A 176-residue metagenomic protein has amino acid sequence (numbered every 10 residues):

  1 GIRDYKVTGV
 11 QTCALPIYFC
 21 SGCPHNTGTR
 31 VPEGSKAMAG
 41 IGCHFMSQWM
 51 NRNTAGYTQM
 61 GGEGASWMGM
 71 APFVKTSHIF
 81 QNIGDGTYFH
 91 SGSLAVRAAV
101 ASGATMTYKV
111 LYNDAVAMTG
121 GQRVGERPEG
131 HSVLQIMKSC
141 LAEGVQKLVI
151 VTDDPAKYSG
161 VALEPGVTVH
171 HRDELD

Functional and structural regions predicted by a protein language model:
I2-C13: Single conserved hydrophobic/aromatic residue that forms the stacking wall/gate of nucleotide- or nucleobase-binding
V7, C23-H25, S91-L94: Short alpha-helical segments and helix-capping/turn motifs at coil-helix boundaries
C13, C20-C23, C43, G84: Disulfide-bonded cysteines in secreted/extracellular proteins and peptides
A14, G42-H44, D153-S159: A glycine-rich phosphate-binding loop feature that marks nucleotide/adenosyl-phosphate handling sites
P16-E33: Active-site pocket-lining segments that scaffold enzyme catalytic pockets across diverse folds
T29, K36-M118, R127-L134: Thiamine diphosphate
S77, D114-A115, Q122-L175: Conserved thiamine diphosphate
